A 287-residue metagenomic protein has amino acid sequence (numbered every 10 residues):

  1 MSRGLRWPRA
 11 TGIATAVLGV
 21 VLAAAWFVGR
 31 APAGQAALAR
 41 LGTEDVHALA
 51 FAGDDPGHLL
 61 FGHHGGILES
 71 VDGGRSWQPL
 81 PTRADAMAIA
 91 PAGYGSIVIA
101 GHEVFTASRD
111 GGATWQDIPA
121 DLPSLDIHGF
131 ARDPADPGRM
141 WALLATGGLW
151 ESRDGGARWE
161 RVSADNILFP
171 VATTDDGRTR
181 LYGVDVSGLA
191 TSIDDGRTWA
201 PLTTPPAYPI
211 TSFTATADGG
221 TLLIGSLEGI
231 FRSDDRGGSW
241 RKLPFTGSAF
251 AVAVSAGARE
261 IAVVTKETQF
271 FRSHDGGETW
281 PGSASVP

Functional and structural regions predicted by a protein language model:
S2-P287: Extracellular glycan-interacting surfaces
